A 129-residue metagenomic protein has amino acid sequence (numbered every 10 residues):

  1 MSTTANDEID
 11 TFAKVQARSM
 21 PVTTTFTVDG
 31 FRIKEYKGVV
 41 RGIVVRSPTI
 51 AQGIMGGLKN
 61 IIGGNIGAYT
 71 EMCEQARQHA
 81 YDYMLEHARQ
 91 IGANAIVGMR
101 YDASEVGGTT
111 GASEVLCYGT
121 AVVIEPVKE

Functional and structural regions predicted by a protein language model:
M1-Q52, N94, G111-E129: N-terminal presequence-like segments and the immediate start of the first folded domain
T25-V28, D102-V106: Short, solvent-exposed loop/turn elements at beta->coil junctions and helix N-caps that rim active or binding pockets
V40, V45, G53-R100: Short, well-ordered alpha-helical segments
Y101-D102, P126: Short, ordered loop/turn segments at secondary-structure junctions
